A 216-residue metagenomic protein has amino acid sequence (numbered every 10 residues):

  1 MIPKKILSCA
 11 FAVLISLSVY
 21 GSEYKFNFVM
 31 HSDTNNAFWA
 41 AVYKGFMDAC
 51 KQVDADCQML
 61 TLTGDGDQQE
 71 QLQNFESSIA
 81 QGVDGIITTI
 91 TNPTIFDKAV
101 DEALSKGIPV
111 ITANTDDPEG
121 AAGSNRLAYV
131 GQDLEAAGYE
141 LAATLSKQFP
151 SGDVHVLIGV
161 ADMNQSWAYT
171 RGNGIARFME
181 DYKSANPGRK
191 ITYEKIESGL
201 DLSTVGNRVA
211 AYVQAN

Functional and structural regions predicted by a protein language model:
M1-S8: Bacterial N-terminal signal peptides that target proteins for export
S8-S18: Bacterial N-terminal signal peptides
G21-N216: A residue-level marker of the well-folded mature domains of exported/periplasmic proteins
